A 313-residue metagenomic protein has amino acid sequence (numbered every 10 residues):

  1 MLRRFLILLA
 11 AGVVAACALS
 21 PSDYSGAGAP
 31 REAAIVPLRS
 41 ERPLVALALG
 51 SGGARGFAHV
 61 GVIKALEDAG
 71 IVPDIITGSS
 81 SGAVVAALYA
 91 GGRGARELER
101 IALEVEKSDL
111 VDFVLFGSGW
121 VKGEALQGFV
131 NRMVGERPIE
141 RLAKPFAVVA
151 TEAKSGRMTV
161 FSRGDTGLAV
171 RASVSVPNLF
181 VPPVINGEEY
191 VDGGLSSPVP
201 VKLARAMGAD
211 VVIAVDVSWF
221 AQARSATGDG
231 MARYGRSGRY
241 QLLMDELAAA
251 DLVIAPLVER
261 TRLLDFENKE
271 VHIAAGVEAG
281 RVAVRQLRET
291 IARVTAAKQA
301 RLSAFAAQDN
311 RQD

Functional and structural regions predicted by a protein language model:
L2-L8, C17-I76, L88-D313: Patatin-like phospholipase
G78, G82: Gly/Ala-rich beta-loop-alpha elbow adjacent to hydrolase catalytic centers
